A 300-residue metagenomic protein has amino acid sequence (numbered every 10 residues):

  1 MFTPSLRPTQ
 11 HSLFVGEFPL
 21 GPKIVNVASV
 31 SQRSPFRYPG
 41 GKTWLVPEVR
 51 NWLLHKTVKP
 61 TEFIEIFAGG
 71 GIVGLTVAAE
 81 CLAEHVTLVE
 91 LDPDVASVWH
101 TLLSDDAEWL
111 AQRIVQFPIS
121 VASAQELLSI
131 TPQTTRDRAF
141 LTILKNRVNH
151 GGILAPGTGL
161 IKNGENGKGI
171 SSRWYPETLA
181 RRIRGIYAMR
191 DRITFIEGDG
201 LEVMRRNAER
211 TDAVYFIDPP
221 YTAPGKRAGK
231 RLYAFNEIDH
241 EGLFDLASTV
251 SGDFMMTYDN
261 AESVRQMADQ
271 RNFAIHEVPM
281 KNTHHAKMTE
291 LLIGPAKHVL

Functional and structural regions predicted by a protein language model:
F2-W52, V58, A96, L102-F216 (+3 more regions): SAM-dependent nucleic-acid methyltransferase catalytic core
P4-F14, N236-L300: Long, positively charged, glycine-interspersed low-complexity recognition regions
K59-I119: Conserved S-adenosyl-L-methionine
P60-F63, A83-H85, R190-T194, S248-F254: Short active-site oxyanion
I66-F67, V89-L91, I196-G198, I217-P219 (+1 more regions): Short His-Asn-centered micro-motif
G69, W99, I143, F254 (+1 more regions): A residue-level signal for conserved active-site and pocket-lining positions in enzyme catalytic cores
V86-L88, F195, I275-E277: Conserved beta-strand scaffold positions in the cores of enzyme catalytic domains, especially in NTP/NDP-utilizing
G229-F235: Short, surface-exposed loop/helix-turn segments at secondary-structure junctions that function as lids/hinges flanking
